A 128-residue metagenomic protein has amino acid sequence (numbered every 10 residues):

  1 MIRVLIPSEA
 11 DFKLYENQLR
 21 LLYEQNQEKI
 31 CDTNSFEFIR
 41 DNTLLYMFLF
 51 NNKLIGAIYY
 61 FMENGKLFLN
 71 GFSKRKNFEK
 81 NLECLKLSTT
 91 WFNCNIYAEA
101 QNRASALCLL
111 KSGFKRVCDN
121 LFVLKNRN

Functional and structural regions predicted by a protein language model:
M1-C31: Short amphipathic alpha-helix that is part of the acyltransferase structural core
N26-L45: Active-site rim helix/loop that mediates acceptor-substrate recognition in acyltransferases
E37-F38, Y59-M62, G113-K115: Short, exposed beta-strand/loop patches in secreted or surface proteins that constitute
M47, N52-F61, K66-N70: Conserved beta-strand in the GNAT
G71-S73, A100: Residue-level recognition of conserved beta-strand positions in structured domain cores
K74-W91, L107: Conserved acetyl-CoA-binding loop-helix of GNAT-fold acetyltransferases
Y97-L110: Conserved beta-strand-loop-alpha-helix junction that forms the acyl-donor binding cleft
K115-R127: Conserved catalytic-core motifs of GNAT/GCN5-like acyltransferases
